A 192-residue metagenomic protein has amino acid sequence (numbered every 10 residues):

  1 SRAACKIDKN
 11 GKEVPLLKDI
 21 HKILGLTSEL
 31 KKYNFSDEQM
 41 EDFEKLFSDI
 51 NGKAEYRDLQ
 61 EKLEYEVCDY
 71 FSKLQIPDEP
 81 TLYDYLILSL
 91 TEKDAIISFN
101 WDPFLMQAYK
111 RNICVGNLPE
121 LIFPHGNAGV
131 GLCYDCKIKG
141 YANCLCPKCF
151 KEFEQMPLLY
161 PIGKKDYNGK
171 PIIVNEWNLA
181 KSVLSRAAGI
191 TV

Functional and structural regions predicted by a protein language model:
S1-E92, F99-F104: Gly/serine-rich nucleotide phosphate-binding loop at the start of the catalytic core of nucleotide/ADP-ribose-handling
D78-L82, F123, N175: Active-site glycine-rich loop that binds ribose-phosphate moieties when present
I87-T91, V115-N117, L184-A187: Short, conserved loop/helix-junction motifs that constitute active-site signature segments in enzyme catalytic cores
I97-W101, P124-H125, V192: Short His-Asn-centered micro-motif
P103-I113: Short active-site loop/helix that positions an aromatic residue
R111-F123: A short alpha->loop->secondary-structure connector
H125-I172: Cys/His-rich short segments
P171-A188: A short, acidic, amphipathic alpha-helical segment used as a generic capping/interface helix at domain edges
